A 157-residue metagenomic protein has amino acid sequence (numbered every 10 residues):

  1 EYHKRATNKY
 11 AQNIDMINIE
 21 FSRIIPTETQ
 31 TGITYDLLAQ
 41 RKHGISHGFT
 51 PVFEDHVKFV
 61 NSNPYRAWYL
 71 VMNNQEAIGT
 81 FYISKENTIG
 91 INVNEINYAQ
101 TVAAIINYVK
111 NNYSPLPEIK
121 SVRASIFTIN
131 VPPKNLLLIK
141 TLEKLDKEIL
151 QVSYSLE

Functional and structural regions predicted by a protein language model:
E1-I14: N-terminal amphipathic/basic-hydrophobic helices that include classical n-h-c signal peptides and signal-anchor
Y2-H3, D146-E157: Conserved catalytic-core motifs of GNAT/GCN5-like acyltransferases
N18-T34: A short beta-loop-alpha structural element at the N-terminal edge of CoA-dependent acyl/N-acetyltransferase catalytic
K42-V57: Conserved GNAT-fold acetyl-CoA-binding loop/helix
A67-G79, S84: Conserved beta-hairpin
S84-V102, N130: Conserved acetyl-CoA binding element of GNAT-fold acetyltransferases
I96-P117, L136, K140: Conserved acetyl-CoA-binding loop-helix of GNAT-fold acetyltransferases
K120-I139: Conserved beta-strand-loop-alpha-helix junction that forms the acyl-donor binding cleft
